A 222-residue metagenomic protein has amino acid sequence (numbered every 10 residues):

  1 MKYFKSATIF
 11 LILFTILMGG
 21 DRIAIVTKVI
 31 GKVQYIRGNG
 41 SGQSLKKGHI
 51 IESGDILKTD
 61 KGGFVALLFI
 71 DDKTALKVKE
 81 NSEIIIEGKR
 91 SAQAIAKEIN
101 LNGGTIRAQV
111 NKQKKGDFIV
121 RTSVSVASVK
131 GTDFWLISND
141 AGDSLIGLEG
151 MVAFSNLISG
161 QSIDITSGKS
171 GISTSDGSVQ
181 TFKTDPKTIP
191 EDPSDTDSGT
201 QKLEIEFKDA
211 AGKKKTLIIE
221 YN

Functional and structural regions predicted by a protein language model:
K2-R22, G42-K47, E52, D60 (+4 more regions): C-terminal interaction modules
G20-N39, D60-G63, E80-S82, I86-G88 (+3 more regions): Glycine- and acidic-residue-biased ligand/ion/polar-headgroup-sensing regions
D72-S82: Short Gly/aromatic-enriched secondary-structure transition segments
V120: Catalytic core of the SET domain in histone-lysine N-methyltransferases, recognizing conserved active-site
S123-V124: Small-residue helix/turn framework positions
